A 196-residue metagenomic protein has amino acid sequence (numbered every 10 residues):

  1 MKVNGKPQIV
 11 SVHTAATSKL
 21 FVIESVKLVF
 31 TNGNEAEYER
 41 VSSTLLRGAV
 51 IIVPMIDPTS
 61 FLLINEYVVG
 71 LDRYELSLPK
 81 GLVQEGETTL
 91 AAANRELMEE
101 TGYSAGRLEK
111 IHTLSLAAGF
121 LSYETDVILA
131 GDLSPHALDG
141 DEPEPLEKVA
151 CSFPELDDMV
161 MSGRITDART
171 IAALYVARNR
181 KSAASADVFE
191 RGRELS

Functional and structural regions predicted by a protein language model:
M1-V22: A short, N-terminal "cap"/entry segment at the start of jelly-roll beta-barrel domains of the cupin/DSBH fold
K2-K6, V41-L46, V50-V53, D57-R95 (+1 more regions): Conserved Nudix-box catalytic region and its N-terminal flanking loop in Nudix hydrolases and closely related
K2-Q8, Y74, E85, G119-L121 (+1 more regions): Nudix hydrolase/Nudix homology domain
H13-A15, V41, T113-A117: Short, solvent-exposed loop/turn elements at beta->coil junctions and helix N-caps that rim active or binding pockets
A15-I51, D57: Acidic, metal-coordinating catalytic segment for phosphate/diphosphate chemistry, firing primarily on the Nudix
I23-S25, V127-L129, K148-A150: Conserved hydrophobic/aromatic beta-strand scaffold that supports enzyme active sites
K27-N32, A117-H136: Active-site-adjacent beta-strand/loop module that shapes the phosphate/pyrophosphate-binding cleft
S104-I111: A short coil-to-beta-strand element that immediately follows conserved catalytic motifs
